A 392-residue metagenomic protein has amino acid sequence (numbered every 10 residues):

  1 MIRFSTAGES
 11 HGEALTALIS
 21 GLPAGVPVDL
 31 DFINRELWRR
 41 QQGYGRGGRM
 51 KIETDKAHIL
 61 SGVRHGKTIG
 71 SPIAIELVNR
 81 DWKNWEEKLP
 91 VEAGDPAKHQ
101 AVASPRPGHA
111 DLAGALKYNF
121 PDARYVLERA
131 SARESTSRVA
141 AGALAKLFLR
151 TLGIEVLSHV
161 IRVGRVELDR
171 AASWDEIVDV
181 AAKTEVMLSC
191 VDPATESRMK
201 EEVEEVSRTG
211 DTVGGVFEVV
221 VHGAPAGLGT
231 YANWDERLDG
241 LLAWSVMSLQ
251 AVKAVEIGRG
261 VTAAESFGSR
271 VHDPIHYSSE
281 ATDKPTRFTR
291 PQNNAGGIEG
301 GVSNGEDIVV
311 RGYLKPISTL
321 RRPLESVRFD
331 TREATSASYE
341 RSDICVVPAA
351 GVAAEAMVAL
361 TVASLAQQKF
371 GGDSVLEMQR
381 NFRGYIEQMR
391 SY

Functional and structural regions predicted by a protein language model:
M1-Y392: Generic N-terminal targeting/processing segments that precede catalytic cores or assembly contacts
